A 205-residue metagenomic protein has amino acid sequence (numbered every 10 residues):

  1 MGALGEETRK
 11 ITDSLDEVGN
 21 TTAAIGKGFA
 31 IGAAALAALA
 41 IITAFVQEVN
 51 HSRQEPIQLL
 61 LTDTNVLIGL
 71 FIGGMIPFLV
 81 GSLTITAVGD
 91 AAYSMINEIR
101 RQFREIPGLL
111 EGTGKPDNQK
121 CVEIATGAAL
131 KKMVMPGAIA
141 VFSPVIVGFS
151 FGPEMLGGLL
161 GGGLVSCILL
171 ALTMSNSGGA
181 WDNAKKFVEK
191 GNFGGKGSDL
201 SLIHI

Functional and structural regions predicted by a protein language model:
M1-D13, Y93-K120, G179, N183-D199: Juxtamembrane inter-helical linkers in multi-pass membrane proteins
E6-A34, A38-A40, D117-K131: Multi-pass membrane catalytic core of lipid/isoprenoid biosynthesis enzymes
E17-N65, G74: Phosphate/diphosphate-binding loops
L39-F45, V49, I76-E98, F103-G112: Long, amphipathic alpha-helical stalk/connector segments used for oligomerization, subunit docking, or mechanical
S52-G69, S150-V165: Membrane-water interface of transmembrane alpha-helices in multipass transporters/channels
I72, I76-A87, V165-N176: Hydrophobic alpha-helical membrane-associated segments
G112-L164: C-terminal transmembrane helical bundles of large multi-pass transporters and their helix-start/helix-kink determinants
I203-I205: Conserved small/polar residues in nucleotide/adenosyl-binding loops
